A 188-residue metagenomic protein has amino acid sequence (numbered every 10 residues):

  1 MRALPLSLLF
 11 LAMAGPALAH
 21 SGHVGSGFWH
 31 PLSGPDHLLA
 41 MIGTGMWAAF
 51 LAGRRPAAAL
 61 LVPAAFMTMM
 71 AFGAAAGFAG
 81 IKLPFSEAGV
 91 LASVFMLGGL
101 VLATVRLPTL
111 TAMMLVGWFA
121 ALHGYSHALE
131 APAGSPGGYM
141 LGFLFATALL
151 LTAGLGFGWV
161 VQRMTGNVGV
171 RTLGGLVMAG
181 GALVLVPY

Functional and structural regions predicted by a protein language model:
R2-Y188: Membrane metalloprotein/metal-transporter helix-bundle signature
